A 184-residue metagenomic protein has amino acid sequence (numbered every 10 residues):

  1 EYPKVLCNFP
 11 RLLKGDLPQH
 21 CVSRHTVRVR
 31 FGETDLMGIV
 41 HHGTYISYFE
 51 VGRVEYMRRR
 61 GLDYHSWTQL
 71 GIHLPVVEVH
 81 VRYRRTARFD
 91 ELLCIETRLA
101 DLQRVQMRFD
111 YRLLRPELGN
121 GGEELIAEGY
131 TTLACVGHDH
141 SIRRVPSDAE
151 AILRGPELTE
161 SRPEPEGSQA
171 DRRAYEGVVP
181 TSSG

Functional and structural regions predicted by a protein language model:
Y2-H25, R58, A87-L92, L99-S183: HotDog/MaoC-like acyl-thioester-processing domains
K14-H20, G32-D35, G43, V51 (+4 more regions): Intrinsically disordered, low-complexity segments enriched in polar/charged residues with Gly/Pro, especially when
H25-V27, T34, E50, P163: Short N-terminal alpha-helical targeting/association segments
T26-R30, R82, T132: Generic structural detector for well-ordered beta-strands
V29, I39-V40, V76-V77, I95 (+2 more regions): Hydrophobic aliphatic residue packing
T34-R84: N-terminal first-folded block
V51-V54, S66, V77, C94 (+3 more regions): Residue-level signature of transmembrane alpha-helix interfaces in integral membrane proteins
